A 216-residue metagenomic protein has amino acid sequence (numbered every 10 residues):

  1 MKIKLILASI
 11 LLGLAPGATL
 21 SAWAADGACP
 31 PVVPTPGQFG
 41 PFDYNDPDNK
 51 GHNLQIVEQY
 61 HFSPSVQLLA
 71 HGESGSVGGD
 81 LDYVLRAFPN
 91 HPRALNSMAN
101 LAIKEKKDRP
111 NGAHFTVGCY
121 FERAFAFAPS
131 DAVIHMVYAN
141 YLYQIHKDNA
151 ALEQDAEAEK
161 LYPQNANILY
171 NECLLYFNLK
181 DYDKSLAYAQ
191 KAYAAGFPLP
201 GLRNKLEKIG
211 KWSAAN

Functional and structural regions predicted by a protein language model:
A22-G79, A87: N-terminal leader/linker segments that initiate helical-solenoid repeat arrays
V84, R123-A124, E157-A158, K191-A192 (+1 more regions): Canonical positions in the second alpha-helix
F88-H91, A128, Y162, G196: A structural motif in tetratricopeptide-repeat
L95-P163, N167: Alpha-helical adaptor scaffolds
N96-S97, V133-V137, N167-L174, A187 (+1 more regions): Alpha-solenoid helical repeat scaffolds
F177-P200: TPR/TPR-like (Sel1-like) alpha-helical repeat modules
